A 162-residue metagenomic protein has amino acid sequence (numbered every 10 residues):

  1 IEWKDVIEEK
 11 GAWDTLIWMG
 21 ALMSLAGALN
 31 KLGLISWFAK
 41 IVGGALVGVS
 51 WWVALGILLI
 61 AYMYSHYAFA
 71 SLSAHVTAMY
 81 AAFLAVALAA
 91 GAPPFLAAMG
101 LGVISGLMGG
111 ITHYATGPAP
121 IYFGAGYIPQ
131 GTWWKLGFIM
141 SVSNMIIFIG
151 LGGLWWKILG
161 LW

Functional and structural regions predicted by a protein language model:
W3-W37, L55-Y64, A68: Core transmembrane alpha-helical segments of multi-pass membrane transporters/permeases
L16-I17, W52-I60, H75, A98-M99 (+1 more regions): Hydrophobic alpha-helical transmembrane segments
G27-I35, S65-A78, L107-G117: Short helix-coil transition sites and intra-membrane helix breaks within transmembrane domains of multi-pass
L29, A61-S65, F69, V86 (+2 more regions): Alpha-helical membrane-inserting segments
K31-V47, K157-W162: Membrane-interface helix termini and inter-helical loops of multi-pass transporters
W51-Y64, G91-G109: Alpha-helical transmembrane segments of multi-pass membrane proteins
S71-V103: Hydrophobic transmembrane alpha-helices that form the pore/transport pathway of multi-pass ion and small-solute
V103-W162: Juxtamembrane and boundary regions of transmembrane helices in multi-pass small-molecule transporters and channels
